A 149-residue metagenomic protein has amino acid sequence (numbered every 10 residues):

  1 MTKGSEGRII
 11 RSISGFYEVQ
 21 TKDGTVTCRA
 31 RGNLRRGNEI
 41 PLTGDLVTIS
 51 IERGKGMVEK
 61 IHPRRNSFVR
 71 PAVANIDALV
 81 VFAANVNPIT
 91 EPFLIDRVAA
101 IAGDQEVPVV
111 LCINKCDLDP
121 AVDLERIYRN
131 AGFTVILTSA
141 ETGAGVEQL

Functional and structural regions predicted by a protein language model:
M1-E91: N-terminal accessory targeting/assembly segments
T2, L79, E106-V107, R129: Structural and coupling elements of P-loop NTPases
G44, A102, N114: Residue-level signal for inorganic ion chemistry
P71-A74, G103-D104, R129: Conserved catalytic network of the ASCE P-loop NTPase/AAA+ motor domain
V81, L111-I113: Structural beta-sheet core signal
E91-L94, D123-L124: Residues at alpha-helix caps and immediate loop-helix transition turns in enzyme cores, especially N- and C-cap
F93-G103: Histidine-anchored nucleotide/phosphate-binding helix
P108, K115-L149: Canonical P-loop GTPase G-domain recognition
